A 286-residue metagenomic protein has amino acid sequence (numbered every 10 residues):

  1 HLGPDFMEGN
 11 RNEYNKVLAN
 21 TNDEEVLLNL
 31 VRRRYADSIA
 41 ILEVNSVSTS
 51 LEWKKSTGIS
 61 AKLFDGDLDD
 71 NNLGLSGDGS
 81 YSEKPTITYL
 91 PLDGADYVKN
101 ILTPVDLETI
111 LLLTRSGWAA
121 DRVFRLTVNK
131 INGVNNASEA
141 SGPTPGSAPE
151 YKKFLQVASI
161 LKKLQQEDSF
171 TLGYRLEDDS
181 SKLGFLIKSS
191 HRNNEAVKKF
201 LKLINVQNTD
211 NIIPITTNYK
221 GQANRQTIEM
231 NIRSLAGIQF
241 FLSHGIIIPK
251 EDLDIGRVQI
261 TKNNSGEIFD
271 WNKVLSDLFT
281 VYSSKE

Functional and structural regions predicted by a protein language model:
H1-P4: N-terminal Sec signal peptide cleavage junction
G9-E286: Mature extracytoplasmic/lumenal regions of exported proteins
